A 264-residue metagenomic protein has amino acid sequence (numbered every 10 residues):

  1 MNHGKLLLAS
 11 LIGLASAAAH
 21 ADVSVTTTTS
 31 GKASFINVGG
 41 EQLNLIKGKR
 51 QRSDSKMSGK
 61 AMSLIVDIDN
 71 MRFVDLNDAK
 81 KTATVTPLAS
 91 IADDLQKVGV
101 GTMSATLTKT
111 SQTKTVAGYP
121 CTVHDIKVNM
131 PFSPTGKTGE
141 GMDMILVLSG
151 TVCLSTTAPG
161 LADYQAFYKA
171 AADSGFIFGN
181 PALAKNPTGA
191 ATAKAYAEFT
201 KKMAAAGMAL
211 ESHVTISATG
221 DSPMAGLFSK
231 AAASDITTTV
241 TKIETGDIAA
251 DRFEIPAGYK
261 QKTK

Functional and structural regions predicted by a protein language model:
M1-A19: Gram-negative bacterial Sec-dependent N-terminal signal peptides
A21-K264: Extended soluble regions of mature proteins
